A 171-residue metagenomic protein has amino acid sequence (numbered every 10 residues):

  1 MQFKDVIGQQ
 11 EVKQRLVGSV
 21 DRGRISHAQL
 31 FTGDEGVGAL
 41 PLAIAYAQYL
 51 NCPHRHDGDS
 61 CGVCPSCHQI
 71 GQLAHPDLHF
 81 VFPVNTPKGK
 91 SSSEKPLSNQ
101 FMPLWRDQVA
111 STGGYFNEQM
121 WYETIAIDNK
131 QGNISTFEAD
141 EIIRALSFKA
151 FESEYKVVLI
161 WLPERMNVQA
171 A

Functional and structural regions predicted by a protein language model:
Q2-Q169: Clamp-loader machinery-focused feature within the broader ASCE/P-loop NTPase space
